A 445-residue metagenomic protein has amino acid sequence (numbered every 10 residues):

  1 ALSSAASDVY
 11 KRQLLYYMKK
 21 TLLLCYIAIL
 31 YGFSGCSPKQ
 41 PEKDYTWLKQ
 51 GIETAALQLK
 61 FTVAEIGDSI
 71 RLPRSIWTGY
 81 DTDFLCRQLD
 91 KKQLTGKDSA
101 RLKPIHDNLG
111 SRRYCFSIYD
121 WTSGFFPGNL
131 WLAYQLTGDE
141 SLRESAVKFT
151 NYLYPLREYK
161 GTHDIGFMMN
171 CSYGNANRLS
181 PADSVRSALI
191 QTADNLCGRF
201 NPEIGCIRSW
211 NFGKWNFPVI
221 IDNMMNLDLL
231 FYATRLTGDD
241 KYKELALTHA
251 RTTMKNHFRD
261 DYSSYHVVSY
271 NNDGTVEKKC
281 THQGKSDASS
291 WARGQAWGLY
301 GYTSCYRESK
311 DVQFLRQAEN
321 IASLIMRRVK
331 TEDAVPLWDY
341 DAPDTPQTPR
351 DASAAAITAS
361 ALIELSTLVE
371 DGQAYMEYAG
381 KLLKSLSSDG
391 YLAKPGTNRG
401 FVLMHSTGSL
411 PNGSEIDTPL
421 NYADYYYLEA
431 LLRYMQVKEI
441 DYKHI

Functional and structural regions predicted by a protein language model:
A1, Y31-S34, L403: Intrinsic disorder/low-complexity segments
A1-Q13: Single conserved hydrophobic/aromatic residue that forms the stacking wall/gate of nucleotide- or nucleobase-binding
D8, Y16-Y17, C36: Short, low-complexity interaction segments enriched in Ser/Thr/Pro/Gly
K11, M18-T21: Positively charged n-region of N-terminal signal peptides that target proteins for export
T21-L30: Sec-dependent N-terminal signal peptides
I29-E42: Bacterial Sec-dependent signal peptides at the C-terminal "C-region" and cleavage site
K39-I445: Glycan-recognition and catalytic cores of secretory/periplasmic carbohydrate-active enzymes
